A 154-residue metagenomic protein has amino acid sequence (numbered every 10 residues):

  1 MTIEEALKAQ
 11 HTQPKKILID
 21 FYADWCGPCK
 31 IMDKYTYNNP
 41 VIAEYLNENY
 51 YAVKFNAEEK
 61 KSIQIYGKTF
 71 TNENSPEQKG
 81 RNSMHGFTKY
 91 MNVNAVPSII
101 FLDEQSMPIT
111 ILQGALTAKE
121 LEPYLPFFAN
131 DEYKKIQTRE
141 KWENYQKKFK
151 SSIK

Functional and structural regions predicted by a protein language model:
M1-I17, L46: A short beta-strand-turn-helix
T12-G27, A52: Short active-site neighborhood of thiol/selenol oxidoreductases, capturing the structured segment around
L18, A52, G86-F87, A95-I111: A short, hydrophobic beta-strand/beta-hairpin element that forms part of a small beta-sheet core
D24-I31, K89, P97-I100: C-type cytochrome heme c attachment motif
C29-N47: Typically the conserved alpha-helix immediately C-terminal to a functionally engaged Cys/Sec in thioredoxin-like
E48-I65: Structural microenvironment flanking redox-active thiols in thiol-disulfide oxidoreductases
T69-M91: Short, internal strand/loop/helix patches that form the active-site neighborhood or redox-interaction surface
N92, D103, I109-K154: Non-globular targeting/processing and membrane-anchoring segments
